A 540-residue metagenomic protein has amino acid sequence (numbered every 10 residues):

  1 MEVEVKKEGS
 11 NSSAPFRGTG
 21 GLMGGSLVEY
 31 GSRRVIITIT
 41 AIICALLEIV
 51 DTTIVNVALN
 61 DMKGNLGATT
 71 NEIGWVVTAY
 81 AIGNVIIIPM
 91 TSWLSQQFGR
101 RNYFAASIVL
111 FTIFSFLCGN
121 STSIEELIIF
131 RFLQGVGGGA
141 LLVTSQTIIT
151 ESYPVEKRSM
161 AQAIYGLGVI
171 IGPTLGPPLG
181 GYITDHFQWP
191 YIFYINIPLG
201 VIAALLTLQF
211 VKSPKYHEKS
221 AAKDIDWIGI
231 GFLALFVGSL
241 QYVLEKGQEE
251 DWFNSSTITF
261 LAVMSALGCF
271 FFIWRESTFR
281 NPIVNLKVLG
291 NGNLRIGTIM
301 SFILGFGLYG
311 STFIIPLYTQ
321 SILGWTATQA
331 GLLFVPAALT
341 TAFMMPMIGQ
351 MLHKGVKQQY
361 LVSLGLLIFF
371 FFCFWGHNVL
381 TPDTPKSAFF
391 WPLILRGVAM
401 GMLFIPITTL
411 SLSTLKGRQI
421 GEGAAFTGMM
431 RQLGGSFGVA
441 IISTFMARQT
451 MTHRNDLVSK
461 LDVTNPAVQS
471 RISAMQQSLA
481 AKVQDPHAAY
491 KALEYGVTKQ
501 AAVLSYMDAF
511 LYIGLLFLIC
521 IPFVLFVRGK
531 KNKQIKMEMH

Functional and structural regions predicted by a protein language model:
M1-V50, G64: Cytosolic juxtamembrane N-terminal segment immediately preceding the first transmembrane helix of multi-pass
N11, F16-G21, F426, Q432-G529 (+1 more regions): Hydrophobic transmembrane architecture of multi-pass small-molecule transporters
S32-S92, Q96, F104, E125-I129 (+6 more regions): Transmembrane core module of solute transporters
L46, T78-I82, V109, A163-L167 (+6 more regions): Transmembrane alpha-helical cores of Major Facilitator Superfamily
E72, K157-I164, Q419-F426: Cytoplasmic loop-to-transmembrane helix junctions
I88-I230, K246, S256: Helix-loop-helix hairpins in multi-pass membrane proteins, especially solute transporters
T174-P177, S311, F334, F389-R471: Small-residue-rich alpha-helical segments with characteristic i,i+4
P198-Y216, A234-E245, M264-T278, I521-R528: C-terminal membrane-cytosol helix-exit motif in multi-pass small-molecule transporters
